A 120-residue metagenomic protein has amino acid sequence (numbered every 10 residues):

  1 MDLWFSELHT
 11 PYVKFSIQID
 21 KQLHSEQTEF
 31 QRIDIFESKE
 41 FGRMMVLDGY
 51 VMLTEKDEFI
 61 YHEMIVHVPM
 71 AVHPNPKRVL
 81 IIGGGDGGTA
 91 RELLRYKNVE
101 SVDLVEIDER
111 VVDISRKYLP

Functional and structural regions predicted by a protein language model:
M1-M44: N-terminal auxiliary segments of SAM/dcSAM-dependent transferases
D2-W4, L53-P120: The AdoMet/dcAdoMet-binding core of the Class I SAM-like
